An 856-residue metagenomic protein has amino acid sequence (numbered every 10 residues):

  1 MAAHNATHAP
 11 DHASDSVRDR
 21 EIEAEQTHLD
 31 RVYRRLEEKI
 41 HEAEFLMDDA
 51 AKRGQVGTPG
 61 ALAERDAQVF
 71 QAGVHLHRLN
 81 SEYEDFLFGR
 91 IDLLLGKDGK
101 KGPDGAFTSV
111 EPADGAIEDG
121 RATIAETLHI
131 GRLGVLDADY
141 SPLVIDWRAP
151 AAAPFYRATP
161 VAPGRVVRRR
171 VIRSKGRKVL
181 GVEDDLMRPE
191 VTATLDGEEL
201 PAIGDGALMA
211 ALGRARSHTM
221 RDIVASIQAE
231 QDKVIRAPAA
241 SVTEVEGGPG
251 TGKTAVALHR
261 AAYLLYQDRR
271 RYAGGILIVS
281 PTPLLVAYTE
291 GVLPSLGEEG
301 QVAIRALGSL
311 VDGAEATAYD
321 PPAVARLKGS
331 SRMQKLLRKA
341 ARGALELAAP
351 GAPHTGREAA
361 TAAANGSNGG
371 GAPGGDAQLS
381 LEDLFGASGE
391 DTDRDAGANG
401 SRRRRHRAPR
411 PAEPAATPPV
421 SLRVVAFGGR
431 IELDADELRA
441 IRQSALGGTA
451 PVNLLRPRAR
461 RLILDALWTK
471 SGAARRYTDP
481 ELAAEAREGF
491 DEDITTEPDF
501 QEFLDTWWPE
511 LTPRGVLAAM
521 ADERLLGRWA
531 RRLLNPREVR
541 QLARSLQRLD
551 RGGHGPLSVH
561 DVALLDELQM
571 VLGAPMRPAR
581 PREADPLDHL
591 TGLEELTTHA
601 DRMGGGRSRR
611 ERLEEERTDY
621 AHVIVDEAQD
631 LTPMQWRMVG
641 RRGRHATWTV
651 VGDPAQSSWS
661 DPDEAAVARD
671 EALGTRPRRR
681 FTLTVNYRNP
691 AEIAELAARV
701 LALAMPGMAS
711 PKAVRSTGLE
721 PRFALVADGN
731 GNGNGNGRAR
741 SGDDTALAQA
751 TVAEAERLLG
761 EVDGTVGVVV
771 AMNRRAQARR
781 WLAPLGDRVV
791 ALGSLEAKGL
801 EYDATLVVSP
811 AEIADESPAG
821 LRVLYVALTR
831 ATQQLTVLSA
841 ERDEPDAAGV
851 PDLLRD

Functional and structural regions predicted by a protein language model:
M1-K233, R855-D856: Extended, charged low-complexity regulatory segments
A2-T7, A13-K39, S81-E84, K175 (+9 more regions): P-loop NTPase Walker
A3-R18, N365-P373, G729-R738: Compositionally biased, intrinsically disordered low-complexity segments enriched for polar/charged residues
Y83, L93, G99, D104-P150 (+3 more regions): Conserved P-loop NTPase-based nucleic-acid remodeling module centered on helicase motor cores
T219, I223, K253-A257, M333 (+3 more regions): Phosphate/oxyanion-binding active-site loops and adjacent basic polyanion-contact surfaces
Q228, D232, R236-A239, A262 (+5 more regions): Amphipathic, well-packed alpha-helical segments that form the structural scaffold of globular domains
L265-I624, D630-M638, A646, A655: Alpha-helical nucleic-acid-binding subdomain of P-loop helicases immediately C-terminal to the Walker A/P-loop
G274, P283-V311, E315-K328, Q569-M576 (+5 more regions): Conserved helicase motor core of SF1/SF2 NTP-dependent helicases
